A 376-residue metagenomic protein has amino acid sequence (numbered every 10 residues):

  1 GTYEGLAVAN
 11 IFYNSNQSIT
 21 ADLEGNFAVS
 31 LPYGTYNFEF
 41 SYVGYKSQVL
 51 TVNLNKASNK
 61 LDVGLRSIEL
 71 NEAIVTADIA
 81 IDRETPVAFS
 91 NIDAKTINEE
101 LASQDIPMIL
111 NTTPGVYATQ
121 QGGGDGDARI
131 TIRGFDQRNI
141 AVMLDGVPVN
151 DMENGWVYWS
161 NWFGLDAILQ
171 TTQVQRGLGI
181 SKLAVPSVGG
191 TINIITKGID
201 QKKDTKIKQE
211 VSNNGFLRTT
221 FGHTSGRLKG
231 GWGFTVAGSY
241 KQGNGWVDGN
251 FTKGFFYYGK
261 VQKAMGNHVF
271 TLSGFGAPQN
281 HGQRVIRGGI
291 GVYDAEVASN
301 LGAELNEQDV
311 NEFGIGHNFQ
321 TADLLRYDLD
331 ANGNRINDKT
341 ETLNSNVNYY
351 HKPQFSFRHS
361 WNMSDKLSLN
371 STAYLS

Functional and structural regions predicted by a protein language model:
T2-F12, S41-Y45, N55-E99, Q137: Short, acidic, small-residue-rich periplasmic hinge/interaction motif at the N-terminus of Gram-negative outer-membrane
S15-N26: Short, acidic Ser/Thr/Gly-rich low-complexity loop/linker segments typical of extracellular and cell-surface proteins
A28-S30, N98-E99, P148-R176, I195-K197 (+1 more regions): Short acidic/polar hinge/loop motifs at secondary-structure boundaries that mediate gating or recognition
K60-V63, I106-I109, A128-T131, M143 (+4 more regions): N-terminal periplasmic accessory domains that precede and gate Gram-negative outer-membrane beta-barrel machines
P107-P148, G164, Q170: Extracytoplasmic beta-strand/coil segments of soluble accessory domains associated with Gram-negative outer-membrane
G123-G124, A184, S212-G215, G249-K253 (+2 more regions): Short sequence motifs at beta-strands and strand-loop junctions characteristic of Gram-negative outer-membrane
D204, V211-Q242, V247-F313, Q354-M363: Transmembrane beta-barrel wall of Gram-negative outer-membrane proteins
K339-S376: Outer-membrane beta-barrel transmembrane strands
